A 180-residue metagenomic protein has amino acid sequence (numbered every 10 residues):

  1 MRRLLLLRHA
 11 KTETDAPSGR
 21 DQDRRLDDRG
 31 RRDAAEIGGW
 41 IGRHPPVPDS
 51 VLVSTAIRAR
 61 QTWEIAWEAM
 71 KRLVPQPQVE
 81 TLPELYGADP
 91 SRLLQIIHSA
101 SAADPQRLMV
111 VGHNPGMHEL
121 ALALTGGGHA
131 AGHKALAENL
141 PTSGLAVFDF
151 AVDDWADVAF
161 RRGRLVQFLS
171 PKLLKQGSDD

Functional and structural regions predicted by a protein language model:
R2-E84, H129, G177-D180: Active-site-proximal alpha-helix that buttresses catalytic centers in soluble enzyme cores
L4, Q106-M109, L145: Residue-level preference for the first positions of well-ordered beta-strands
H44-V47, A100-Q106: Glycine-rich phosphate-binding loop signature in dinucleotide/nucleotide-binding domains
T62-A66, L93, L120-A121: Hydrophobic packing residues within well-ordered alpha-helices of enzyme cores
P75-R92, N139-T142: A short, structured active-site edge motif that brings together acidic residues
P105-T125: A glycine-rich beta-strand to alpha-helix segment that forms a phosphate/ribose-binding loop at ligand/cofactor sites
T125, H129-V166: Domain-level recognition of soluble alpha/beta enzyme cores, biased toward histidine phosphatases/phosphomutases
R161-D180: Charged phosphate-binding loop/patch that engages nucleotide di/tri-phosphates or the phosphate backbone of nucleic
